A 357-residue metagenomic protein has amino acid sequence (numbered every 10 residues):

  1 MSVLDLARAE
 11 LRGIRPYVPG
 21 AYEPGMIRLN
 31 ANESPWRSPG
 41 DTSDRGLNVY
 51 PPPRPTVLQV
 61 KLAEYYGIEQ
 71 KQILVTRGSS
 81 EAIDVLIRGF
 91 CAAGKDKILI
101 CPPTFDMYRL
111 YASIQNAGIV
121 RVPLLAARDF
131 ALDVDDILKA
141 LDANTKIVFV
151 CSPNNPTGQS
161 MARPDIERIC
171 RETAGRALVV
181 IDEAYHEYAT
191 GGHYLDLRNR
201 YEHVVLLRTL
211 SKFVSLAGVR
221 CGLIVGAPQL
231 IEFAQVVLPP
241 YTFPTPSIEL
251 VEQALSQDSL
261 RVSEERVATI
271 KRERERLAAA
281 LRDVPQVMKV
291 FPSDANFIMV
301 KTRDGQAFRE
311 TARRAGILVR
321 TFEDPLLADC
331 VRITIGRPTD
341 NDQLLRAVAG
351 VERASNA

Functional and structural regions predicted by a protein language model:
M1-E64: N-terminal "arm"/small-domain region of PLP-dependent enzymes with the aminotransferase-like
P55-K97, Q115, T302: Phosphate-binding glycine-rich loop
Q72, G89-V150: PLP-dependent aminotransferase-like
S113, A131-N144, P156-L216: Active-site pre-lysine segment of PLP-dependent enzymes
P164, T311-A315, R320, D324-A357: PLP-dependent enzyme catalytic core of the Aspartate aminotransferase-like
H203-D283, K289-V290: PLP-dependent aminotransferase class I/II
I270-K271, L281-A315, V331: Conserved PLP-binding catalytic core of the aspartate aminotransferase-like
